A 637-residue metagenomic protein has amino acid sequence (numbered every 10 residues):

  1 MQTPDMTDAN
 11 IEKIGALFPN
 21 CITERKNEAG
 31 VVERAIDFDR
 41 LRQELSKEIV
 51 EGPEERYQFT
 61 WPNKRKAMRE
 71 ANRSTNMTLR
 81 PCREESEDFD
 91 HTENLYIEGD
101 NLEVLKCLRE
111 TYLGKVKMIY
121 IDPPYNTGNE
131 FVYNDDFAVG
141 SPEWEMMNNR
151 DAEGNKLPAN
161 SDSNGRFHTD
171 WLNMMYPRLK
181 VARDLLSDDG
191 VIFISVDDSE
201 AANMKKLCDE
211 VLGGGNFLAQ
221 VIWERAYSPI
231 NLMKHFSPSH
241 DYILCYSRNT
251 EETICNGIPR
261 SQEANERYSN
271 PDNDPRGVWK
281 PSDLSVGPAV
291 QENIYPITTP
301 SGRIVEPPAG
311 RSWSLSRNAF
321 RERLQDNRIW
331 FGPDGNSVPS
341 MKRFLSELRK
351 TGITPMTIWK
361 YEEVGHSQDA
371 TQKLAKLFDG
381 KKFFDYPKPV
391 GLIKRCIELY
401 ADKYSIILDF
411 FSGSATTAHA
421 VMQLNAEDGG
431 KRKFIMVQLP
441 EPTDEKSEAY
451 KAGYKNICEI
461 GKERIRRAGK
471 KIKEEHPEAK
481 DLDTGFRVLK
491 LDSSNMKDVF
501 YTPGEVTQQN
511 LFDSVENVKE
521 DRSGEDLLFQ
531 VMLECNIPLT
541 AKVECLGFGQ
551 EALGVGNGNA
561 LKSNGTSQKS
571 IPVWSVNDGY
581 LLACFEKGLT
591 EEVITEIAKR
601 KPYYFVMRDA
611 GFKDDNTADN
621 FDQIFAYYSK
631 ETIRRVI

Functional and structural regions predicted by a protein language model:
M1-Y120, Y125-P177, D609-F612, A626 (+1 more regions): DnaQ-like (DEDDh/DEDDy) 3′-5′ exonuclease domain used for proofreading and 3′-end trimming on nucleic acids
W61, D135-E143, L172, S199-M204 (+2 more regions): Conserved S-adenosyl-L-methionine
F89-N94, L102, L157-H168, L186-I194 (+5 more regions): Glycine- and acidic
N101-V104, L108-T111, M174-L179, L185-D188 (+3 more regions): Phosphate/ATP-binding catalytic cores across multiple sugar-kinase/actin-like superfamilies, primarily ASKHA
L113-V191, S199, G215, H240-Y242 (+4 more regions): SAM-dependent methyltransferase catalytic-core segment centered on the flexible catalytic loop and adjoining short
D188-D189, D198-G257: Signature of N6-adenine DNA methyltransferases within the class I
R248-D379: Active-site-adjacent helix-turn-beta-strand microarchitecture at beta-sheet edges that either contains or buttresses
Q423-G554, Q568-I637: PRPP-dependent phosphoribosyltransferase catalytic core
